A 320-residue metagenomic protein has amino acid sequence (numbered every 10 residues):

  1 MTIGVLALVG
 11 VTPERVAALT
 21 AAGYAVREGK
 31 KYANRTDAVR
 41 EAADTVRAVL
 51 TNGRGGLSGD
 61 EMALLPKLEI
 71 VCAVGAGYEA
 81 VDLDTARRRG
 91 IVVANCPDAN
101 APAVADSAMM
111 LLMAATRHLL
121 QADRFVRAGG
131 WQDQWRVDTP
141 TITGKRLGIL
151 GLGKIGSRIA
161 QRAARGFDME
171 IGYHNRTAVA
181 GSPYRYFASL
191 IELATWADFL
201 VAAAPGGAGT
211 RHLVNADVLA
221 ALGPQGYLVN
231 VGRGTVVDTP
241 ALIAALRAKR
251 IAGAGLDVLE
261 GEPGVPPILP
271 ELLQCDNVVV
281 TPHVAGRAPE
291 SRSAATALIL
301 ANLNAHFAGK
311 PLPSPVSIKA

Functional and structural regions predicted by a protein language model:
M1-A94, N215: An N-terminal-biased, well-structured beta-alpha scaffold segment characteristic of Rossmann-like dinucleotide-binding
T2, L68, T143-R146, Q225: Phosphate-coordination loops involved in phosphoryl transfer and adenosine-cofactor binding
R27, G172, T235: Conserved beta-strand positions in the Rossmann-like core of class I SAM-dependent methyltransferases
D44-T45, K67, T195-W196, A221-P224 (+1 more regions): Alpha-helix C-terminal capping/helix-to-coil transition sites in glycosyltransferase folds
L57-G59, R176-P270: Rossmann-like adenosine-cofactor binding region
R89, P97-R146, L150, R158-R162 (+1 more regions): Phosphate-binding beta-alpha-beta segment of Rossmann-like dinucleotide-binding domains, i.e., the NAD(P)
I155: Hydrophobic/small residue at the entry helix of a nucleotide-binding pocket
Q225, V231-A320: Rossmann-like dinucleotide-binding domain for NAD(H)/NADP(H)
